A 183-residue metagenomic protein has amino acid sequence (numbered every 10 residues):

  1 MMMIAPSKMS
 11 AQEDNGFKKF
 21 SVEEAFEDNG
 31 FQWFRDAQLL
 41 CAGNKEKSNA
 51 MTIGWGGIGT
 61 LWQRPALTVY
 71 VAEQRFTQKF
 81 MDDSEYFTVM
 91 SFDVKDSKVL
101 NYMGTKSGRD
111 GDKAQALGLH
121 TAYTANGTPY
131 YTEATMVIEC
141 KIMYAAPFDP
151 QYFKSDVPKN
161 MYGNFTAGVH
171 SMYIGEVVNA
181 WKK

Functional and structural regions predicted by a protein language model:
M1-Q12: Bacterial Sec-dependent N-terminal signal peptides
S10-K183: Basic, polyanion-binding surface patches
